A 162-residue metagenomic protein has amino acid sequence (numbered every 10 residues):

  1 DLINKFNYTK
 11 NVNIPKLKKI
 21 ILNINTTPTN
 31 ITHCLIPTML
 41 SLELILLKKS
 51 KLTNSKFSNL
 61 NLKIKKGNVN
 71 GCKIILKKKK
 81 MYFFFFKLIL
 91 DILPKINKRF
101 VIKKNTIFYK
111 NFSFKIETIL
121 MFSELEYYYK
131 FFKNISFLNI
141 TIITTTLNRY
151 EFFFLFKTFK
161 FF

Functional and structural regions predicted by a protein language model:
D1-F162: Ribosome-associated RNA-binding proteins
